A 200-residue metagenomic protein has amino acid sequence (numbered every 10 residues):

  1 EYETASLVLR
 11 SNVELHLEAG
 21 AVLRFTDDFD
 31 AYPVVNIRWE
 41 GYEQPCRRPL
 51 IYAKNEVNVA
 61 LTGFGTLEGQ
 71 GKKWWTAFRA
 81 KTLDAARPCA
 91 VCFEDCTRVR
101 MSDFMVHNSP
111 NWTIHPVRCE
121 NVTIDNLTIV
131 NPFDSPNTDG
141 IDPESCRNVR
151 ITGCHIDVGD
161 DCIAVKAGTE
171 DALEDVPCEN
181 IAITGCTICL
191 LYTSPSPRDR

Functional and structural regions predicted by a protein language model:
E1-W39, Q44-R47, Y52, G65-L67 (+2 more regions): N-terminal extracellular ligand-recognition/capping segment immediately after the signal peptide
S6, L50, A90, T113 (+3 more regions): Structural detector of coil-to-beta-strand junctions
R10, E18, T26, K54 (+13 more regions): Feature marks extracellular polysaccharide-active and adherence modules
N12, G140-P143, D175: Core domains of intracellular innate-immunity/apoptotic signalosomes
L15-E18, V59-G63, V99-S102, V122-I124 (+2 more regions): All-beta strand scaffolds that present successive hydrophobic residues in beta-strands
R48-L50, E68-P116: Right-handed parallel beta-helix
E170-E174: Short, small-residue-enriched loops and turns at beta-alpha junctions that line or gate enzyme active sites
Y192-D199: Conserved small/polar residues in nucleotide/adenosyl-binding loops
